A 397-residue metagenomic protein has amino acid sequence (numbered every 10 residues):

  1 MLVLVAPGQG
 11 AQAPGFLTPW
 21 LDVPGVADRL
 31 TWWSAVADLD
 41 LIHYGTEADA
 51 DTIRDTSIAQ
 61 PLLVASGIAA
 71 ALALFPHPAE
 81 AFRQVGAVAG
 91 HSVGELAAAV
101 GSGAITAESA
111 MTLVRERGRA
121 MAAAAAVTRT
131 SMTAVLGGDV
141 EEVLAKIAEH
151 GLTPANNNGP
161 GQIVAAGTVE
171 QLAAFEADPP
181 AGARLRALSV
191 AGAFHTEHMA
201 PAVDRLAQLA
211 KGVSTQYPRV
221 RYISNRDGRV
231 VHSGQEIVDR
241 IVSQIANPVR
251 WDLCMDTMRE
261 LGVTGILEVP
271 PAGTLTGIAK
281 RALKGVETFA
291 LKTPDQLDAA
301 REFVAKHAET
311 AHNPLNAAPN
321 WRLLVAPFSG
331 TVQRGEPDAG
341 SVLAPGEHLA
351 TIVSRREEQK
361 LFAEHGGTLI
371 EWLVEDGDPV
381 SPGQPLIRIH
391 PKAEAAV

Functional and structural regions predicted by a protein language model:
M1-E142, L188, G265-P294: FabD-like malonyl-/acyl-CoA
Q9-A11, A37-L39, D49, L72 (+1 more regions): Alpha/beta catalytic cores of group-transfer enzymes, especially the acyltransferase/condensing modules of polyketide
T153, G340-F362, S381-A395: Short hydrophobic beta/alpha edge segments that flank linear recognition/processing sites
D256-G262: Non-catalytic positions within long, well-ordered alpha-helices that form the structural scaffold/packing of enzyme
E287-E309: Short, flexible loop segments at boundaries between secondary-structure elements
H312-H348, K360, G366: Acidic, low-complexity mobile loops and tails
E336, L373-V374, P379: Exposed loop and linker-edge segments at protein-protein interfaces
